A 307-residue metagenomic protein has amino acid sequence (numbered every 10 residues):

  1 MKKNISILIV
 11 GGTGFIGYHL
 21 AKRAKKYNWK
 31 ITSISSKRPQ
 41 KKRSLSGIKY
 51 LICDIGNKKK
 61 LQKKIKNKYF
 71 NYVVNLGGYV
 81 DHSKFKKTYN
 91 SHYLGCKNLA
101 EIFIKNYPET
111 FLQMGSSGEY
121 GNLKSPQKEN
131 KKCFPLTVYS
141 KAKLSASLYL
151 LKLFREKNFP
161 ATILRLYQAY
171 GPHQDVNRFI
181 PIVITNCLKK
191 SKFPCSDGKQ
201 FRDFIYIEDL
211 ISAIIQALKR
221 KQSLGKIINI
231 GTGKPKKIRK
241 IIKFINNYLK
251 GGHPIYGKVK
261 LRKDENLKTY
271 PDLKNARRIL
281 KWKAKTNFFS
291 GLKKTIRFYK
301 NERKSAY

Functional and structural regions predicted by a protein language model:
S6-Y27: N-terminal Rossmann NAD(P)H-binding glycine-rich loop of SDR-like oxidoreductase domains
I55-S91: NAD(P)H-binding glycine-rich loop region in Rossmannoid oxidoreductase-like domains and their noncatalytic homologs
G56, K87-N98, C133, T137 (+1 more regions): Glycine-rich NAD(P)-binding loop of the Rossmann-fold in SDR/ketoreductase-type enzymes
N67-K68, S83-F111: NAD(P)-cofactor binding segment of oxidoreductase domains
N75, K97-V138: Conserved Rossmann-fold NAD(P)-dependent oxidoreductase catalytic core, especially the SDR/UDP-sugar
Y120-G121, T137, T162-F179: Flexible, glycine-rich beta-alpha linker
F134-T162, L188: Active-site Tyr-X1-5-Lys
C187-Y307: C-terminal substrate-binding subdomain of Rossmann-fold SDR/epimerase-dehydratase oxidoreductases
